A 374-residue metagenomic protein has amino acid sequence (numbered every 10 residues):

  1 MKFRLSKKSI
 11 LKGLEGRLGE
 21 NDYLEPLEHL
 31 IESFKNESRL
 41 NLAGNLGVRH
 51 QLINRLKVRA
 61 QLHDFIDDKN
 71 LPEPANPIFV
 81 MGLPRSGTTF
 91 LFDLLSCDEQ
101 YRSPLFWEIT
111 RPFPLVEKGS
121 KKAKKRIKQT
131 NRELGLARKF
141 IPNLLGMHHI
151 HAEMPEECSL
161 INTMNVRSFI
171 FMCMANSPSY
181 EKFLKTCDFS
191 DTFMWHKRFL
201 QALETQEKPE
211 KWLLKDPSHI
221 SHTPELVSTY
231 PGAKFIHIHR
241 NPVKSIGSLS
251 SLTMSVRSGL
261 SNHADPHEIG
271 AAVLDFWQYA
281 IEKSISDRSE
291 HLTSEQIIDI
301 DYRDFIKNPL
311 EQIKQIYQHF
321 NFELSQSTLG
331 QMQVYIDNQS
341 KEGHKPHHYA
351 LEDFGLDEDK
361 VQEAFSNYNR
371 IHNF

Functional and structural regions predicted by a protein language model:
M1-D64, P178-F193, L203-E207, L249-D299 (+1 more regions): PAPS-dependent sulfotransferases, especially Golgi type II membrane carbohydrate sulfotransferases
K69-A75: Phosphate-binding P-loop
V80-C97: Glycine-rich phosphate-binding P-loop
M81-L83, L213-P217, Y302: Short His-Asn-centered micro-motif
C97-W107: Post-Walker A helix-loop "phosphate-sensing" segment adjacent to the P-loop in P-loop NTPases
T110-W212: PAPS-dependent sulfation machinery
K215, L226-S251: Conserved phosphate-donor/acceptor-positioning beta-strand/loop module used by diverse small-molecule
H219-T223, V243-I246, I306-P309: Flexible loop/turn segments at secondary-structure boundaries
